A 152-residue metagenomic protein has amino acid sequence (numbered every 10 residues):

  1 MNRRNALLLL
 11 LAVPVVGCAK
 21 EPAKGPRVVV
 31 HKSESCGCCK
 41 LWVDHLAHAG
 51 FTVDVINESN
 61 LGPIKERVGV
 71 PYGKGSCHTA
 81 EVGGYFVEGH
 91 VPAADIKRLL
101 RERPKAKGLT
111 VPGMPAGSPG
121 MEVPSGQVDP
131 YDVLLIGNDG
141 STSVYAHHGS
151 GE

Functional and structural regions predicted by a protein language model:
M1-A12: N-terminal secretory signal peptides and thylakoid transit peptides that target proteins across membranes
A12, V30-S33, K74: Processing junctions and N-termini across compartments
V16-G17: C-terminal motif of bacterial Sec signal peptides marking the signal peptidase cleavage site
E21-A23: A short beta-strand-turn-helix
P26-L41: Local sequence-structure signature of Cys/Sec-based thiol-disulfide redox active-site neighborhoods
W42, N60, P92-I96: Amphipathic alpha-helical interface surfaces
V43-V82: N-terminal, post-signal-peptide region of Sec/Tat-exported proteins
R67, G73-E152: Thiol/selenol-based redox catalytic cores and closely related redox-interacting motifs
